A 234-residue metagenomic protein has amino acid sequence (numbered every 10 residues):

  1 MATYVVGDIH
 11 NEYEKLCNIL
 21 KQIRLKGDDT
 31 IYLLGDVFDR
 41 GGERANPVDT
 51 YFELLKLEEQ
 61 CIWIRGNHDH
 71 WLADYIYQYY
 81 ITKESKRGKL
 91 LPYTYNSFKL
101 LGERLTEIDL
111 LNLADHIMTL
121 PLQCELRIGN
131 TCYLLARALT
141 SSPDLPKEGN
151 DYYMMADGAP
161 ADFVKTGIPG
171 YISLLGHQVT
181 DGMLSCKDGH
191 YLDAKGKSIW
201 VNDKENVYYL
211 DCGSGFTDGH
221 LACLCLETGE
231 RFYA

Functional and structural regions predicted by a protein language model:
M1-Y51: N-terminal active-site segment of His-dependent metallophosphoesterases
V5, I31-L33, W63-I64, L134 (+2 more regions): Residue-level marker for buried hydrophobic side chains located in beta-strands that build the well-ordered beta-sheet
D8, D36, G66-N67, I117 (+4 more regions): Divalent metal-coordination and catalytic microenvironments
H10-E14, D39-G42, H68-D74, L174-S185 (+1 more regions): Active-site environment of divalent metal-dependent phosphoester hydrolases
K26-D29, E58-Q60, N130-T131, I168-G170: A general structural motif
R40-C124, N130-T131: Active-site neighborhood of divalent metal-dependent phosphoester bond hydrolases
G88-Y209, G213-G219: Acidic, His/Gly-enriched loop-helix segments that form or flank divalent-metal centers in metallo-dependent hydrolases
R127-N130, C225-E230: Short acidic-glycine loop/turn motifs at beta-strand connectors
